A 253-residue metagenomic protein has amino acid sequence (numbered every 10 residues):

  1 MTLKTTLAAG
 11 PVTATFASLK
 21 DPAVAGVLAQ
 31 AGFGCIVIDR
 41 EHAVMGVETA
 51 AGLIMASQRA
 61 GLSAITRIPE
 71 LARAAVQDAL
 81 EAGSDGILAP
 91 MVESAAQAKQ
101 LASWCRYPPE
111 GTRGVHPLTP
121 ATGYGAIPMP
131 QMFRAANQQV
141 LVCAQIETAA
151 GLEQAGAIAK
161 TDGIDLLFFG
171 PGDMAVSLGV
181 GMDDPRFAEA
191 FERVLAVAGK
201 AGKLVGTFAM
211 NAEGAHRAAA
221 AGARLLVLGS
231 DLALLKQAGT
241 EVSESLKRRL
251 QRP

Functional and structural regions predicted by a protein language model:
M1-A72, S103, V142, K160-I164: Conserved N-terminal beta1-alpha1 strand-loop-helix module at the mouth
M1-S18, I127-Q138, E192-V194, G199-K200 (+1 more regions): N-terminal amphipathic alpha-helix/helix-capping segment at the start of soluble metabolic enzymes
F16, I36-V37, I65, L88 (+3 more regions): Conserved beta-strand positions in the central sheet of alpha/beta enzyme cores
G26-Q30, L71-D85, A89, S94-A98 (+2 more regions): Catalytic cores of alpha/beta
V47-E81, S103-G111, R134-N137, D184-G206 (+1 more regions): Alpha-helix-loop-beta-strand connector modules within alpha/beta enzyme cores
A72, R113-G125, V140, I146 (+2 more regions): C-terminal alpha-helical cap/extension of soluble enzyme domains
A74, G86-D162, P171, A175 (+1 more regions): Conserved anion-binding
G86-Q100, L167-L178, A223-V242: Glycine-rich phosphate-binding active-site loops on the catalytic face of alpha/beta enzymes
